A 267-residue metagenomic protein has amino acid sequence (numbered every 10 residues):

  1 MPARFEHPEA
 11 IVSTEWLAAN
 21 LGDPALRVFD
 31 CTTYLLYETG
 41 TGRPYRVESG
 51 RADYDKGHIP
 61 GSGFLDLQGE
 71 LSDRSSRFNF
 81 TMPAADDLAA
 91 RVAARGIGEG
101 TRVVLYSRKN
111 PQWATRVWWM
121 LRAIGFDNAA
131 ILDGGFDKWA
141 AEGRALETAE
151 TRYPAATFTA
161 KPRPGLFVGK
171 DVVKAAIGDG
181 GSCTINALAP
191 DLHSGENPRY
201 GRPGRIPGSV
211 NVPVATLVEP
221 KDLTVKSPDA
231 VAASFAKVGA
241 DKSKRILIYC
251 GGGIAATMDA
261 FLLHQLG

Functional and structural regions predicted by a protein language model:
M1-G267: Cytosolic catalytic domains that perform sulfur/thiol-centered chemistry
